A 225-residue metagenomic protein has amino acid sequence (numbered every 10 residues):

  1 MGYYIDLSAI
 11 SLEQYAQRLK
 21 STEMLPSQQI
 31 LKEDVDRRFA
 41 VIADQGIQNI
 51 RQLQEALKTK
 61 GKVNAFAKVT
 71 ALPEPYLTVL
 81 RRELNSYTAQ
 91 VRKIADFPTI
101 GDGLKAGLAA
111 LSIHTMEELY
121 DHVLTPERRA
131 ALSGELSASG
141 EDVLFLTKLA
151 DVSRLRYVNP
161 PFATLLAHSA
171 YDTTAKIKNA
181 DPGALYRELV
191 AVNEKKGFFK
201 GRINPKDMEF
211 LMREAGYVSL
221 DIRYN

Functional and structural regions predicted by a protein language model:
M1-E55, K60-N225: C-terminal extensions
